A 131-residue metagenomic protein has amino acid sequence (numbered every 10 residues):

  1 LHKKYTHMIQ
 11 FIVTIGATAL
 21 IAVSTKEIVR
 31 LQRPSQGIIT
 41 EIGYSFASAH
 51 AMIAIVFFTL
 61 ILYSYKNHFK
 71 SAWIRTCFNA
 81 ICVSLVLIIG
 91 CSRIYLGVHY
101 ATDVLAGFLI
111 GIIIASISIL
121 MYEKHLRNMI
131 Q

Functional and structural regions predicted by a protein language model:
L1, I28-V29, Y122-H125: Helix-loop junctions at the membrane-solvent interface of multi-pass transporters, primarily the C-terminal
L1-T18: Interfacial segments of alpha-helical transmembrane regions
H2-K3, V29-R30, L96-Y100: Short helix-capping/hinge motifs at transmembrane helix termini and TM-loop junctions
K3-K4, A19-S24, L60, S116-I117: Transmembrane alpha-helix boundary/anchor motif
I15-R33: Transmembrane alpha-helix/helix-exit interface in multi-pass inner-membrane proteins
P34, I38-Q131: Membrane-embedded catalytic cores of phosphoryl/pyrophosphoryl-handling enzymes
